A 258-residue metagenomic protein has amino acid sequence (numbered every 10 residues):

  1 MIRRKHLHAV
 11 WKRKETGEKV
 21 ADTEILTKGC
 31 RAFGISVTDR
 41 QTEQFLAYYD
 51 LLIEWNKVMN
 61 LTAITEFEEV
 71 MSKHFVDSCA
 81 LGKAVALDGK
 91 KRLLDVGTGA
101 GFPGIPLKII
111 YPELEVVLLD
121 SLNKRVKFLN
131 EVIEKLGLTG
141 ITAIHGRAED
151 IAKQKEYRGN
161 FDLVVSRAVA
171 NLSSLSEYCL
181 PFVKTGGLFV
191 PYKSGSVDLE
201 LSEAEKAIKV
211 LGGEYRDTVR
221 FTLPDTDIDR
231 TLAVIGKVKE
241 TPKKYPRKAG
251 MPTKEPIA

Functional and structural regions predicted by a protein language model:
M1-G17, K243-P252, P256-A258: Basic Arg/Gly/Lys-rich low-complexity intrinsically disordered segments
I2-K90, L94, K124-K127, E131-I141: Class I SAM-dependent transferase core
D39, T65, H145-R147, D217-V219: Short loop/edge segments at beta-strand edges and connector loops that shape dinucleotide/nucleotide cofactor-binding
C79-A170, S176: Conserved SAM/SAH cofactor-binding pocket of Class I
Y111, V183-T185: Helix-to-beta-strand junctions that scaffold the AdoMet/dcAdoMet cofactor pocket in Class I SAM-dependent enzymes
R125-K127, V197, L201: Short alpha-helix immediately C-terminal to the canonical SAM-binding loop
G186-S196: Conserved beta-strand signature within the Rossmann-like core of class I S-adenosyl-L-methionine
S202-A258: SAM/dcSAM-binding transferase cores
